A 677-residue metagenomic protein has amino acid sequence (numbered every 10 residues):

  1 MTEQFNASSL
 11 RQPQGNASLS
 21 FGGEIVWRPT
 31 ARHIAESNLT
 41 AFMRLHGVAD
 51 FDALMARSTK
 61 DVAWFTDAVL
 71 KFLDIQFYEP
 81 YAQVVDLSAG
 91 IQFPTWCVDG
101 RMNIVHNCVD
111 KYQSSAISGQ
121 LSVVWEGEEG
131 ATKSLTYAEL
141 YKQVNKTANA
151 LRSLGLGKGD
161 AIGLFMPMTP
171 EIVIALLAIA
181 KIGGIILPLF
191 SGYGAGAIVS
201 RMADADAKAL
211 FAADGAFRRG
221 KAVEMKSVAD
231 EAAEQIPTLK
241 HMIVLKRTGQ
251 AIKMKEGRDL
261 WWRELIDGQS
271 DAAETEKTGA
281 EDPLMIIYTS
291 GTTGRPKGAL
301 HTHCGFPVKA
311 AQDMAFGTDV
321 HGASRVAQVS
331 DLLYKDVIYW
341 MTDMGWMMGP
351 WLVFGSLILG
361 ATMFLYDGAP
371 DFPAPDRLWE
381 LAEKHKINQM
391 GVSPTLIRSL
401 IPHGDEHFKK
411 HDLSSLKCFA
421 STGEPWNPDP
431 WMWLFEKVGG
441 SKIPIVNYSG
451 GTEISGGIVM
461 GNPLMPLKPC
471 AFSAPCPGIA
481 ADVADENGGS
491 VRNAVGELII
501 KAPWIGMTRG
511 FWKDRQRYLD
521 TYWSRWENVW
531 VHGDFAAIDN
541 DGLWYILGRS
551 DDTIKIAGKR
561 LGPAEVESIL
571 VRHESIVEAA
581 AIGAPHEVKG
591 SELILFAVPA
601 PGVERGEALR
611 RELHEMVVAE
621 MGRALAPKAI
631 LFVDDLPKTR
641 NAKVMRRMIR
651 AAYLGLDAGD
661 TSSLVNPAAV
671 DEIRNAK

Functional and structural regions predicted by a protein language model:
L39-T40, R44-H46, C108-T136, K246-K253: AMP-dependent adenylate-forming
A53-R57, V105-H106, G119-L177, G194-V199 (+2 more regions): Conserved AMP-binding/adenylate-forming core of the ANL superfamily
L121, I243-V244, K255-Y288, R295 (+3 more regions): Conserved pre-ATP/AMP-binding loop-to-beta segment of ANL
E129-G130, A209-A280, G404: ANL superfamily adenylate-forming
P167, A209-V228, G249, D367-D371 (+3 more regions): Adenylate-forming
L189-G215, A229, E383, M390 (+8 more regions): AMP-binding/adenylate-forming catalytic core of the ANL superfamily
P307-V337, G345-Q389, H403: Conserved AMP-binding/adenylation subdomain of ANL enzymes
Y366, E383, K417-F419, P425-L543 (+2 more regions): Conserved AMP-binding/adenylate-forming
